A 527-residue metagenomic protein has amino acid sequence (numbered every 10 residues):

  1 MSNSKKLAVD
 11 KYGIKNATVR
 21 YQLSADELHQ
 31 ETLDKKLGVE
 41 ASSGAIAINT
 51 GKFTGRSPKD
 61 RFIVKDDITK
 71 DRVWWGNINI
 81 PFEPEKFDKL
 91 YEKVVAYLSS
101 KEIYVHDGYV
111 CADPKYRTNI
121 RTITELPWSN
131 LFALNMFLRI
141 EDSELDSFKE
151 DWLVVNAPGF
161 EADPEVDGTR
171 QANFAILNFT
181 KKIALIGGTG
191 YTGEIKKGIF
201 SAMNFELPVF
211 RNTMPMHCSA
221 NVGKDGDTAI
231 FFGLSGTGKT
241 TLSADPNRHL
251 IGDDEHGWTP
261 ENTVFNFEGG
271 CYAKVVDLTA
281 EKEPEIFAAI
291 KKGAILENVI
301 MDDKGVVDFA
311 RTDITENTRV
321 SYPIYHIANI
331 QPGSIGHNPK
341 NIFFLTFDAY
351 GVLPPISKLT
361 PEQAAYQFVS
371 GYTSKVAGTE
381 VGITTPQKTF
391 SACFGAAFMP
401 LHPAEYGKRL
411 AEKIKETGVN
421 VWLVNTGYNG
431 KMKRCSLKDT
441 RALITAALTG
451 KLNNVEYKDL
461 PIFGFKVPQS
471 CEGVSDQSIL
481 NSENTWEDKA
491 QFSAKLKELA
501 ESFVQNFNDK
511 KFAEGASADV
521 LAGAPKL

Functional and structural regions predicted by a protein language model:
M1-S147: N-terminal accessory targeting/assembly segments
N3-S42, K52, H217-L234, D245-P246 (+3 more regions): Glycine-rich, often acidic-flanked micro-motifs that create phosphate/phosphodiester-binding or positioning elements
H106, T213-A220: A short glycine-rich, hydrophobically flanked beta-strand micro-motif that places a catalytic Asp/Glu for divalent metal
D151, P158-P208: Charged, amphipathic alpha-helical linker segments immediately N-terminal to NTP-binding catalytic cores
K239: Conserved lysine of the Walker
L242: Hydrophobic positions on the alpha1 helix immediately C-terminal to the Walker A/P-loop
N484-L527: Generic C-terminus detector
